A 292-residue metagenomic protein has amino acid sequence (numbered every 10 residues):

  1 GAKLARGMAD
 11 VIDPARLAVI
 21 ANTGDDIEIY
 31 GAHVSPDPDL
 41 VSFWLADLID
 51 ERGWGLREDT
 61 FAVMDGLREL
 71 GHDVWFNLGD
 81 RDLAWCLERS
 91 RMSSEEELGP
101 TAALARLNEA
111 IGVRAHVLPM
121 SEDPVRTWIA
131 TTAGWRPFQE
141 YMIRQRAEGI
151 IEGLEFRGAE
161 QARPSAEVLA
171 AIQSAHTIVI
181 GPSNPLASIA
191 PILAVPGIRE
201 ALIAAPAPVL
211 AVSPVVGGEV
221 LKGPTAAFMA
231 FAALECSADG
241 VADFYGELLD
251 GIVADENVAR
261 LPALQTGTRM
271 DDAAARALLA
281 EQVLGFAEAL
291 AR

Functional and structural regions predicted by a protein language model:
K3-R16: A short, Lys/Arg-enriched amphipathic alpha-helix followed by its capping loop at the start of a domain
D13-A15, A205-V209: A short helix->loop->beta-strand "cap" motif at the edges of active sites that frequently abuts
N22-F156: Electropositive, gly/pro-rich neighborhoods at or near active sites that engage anionic ligands
E152-I172: Active-site glycine-rich loop that binds ribose-phosphate moieties when present
A175-H176: An anion/phosphate-binding loop that grips the pyrophosphate of nucleotide cofactors and donors
P191-E200: Charged helix-capping and loop-helix junction motifs
V212-P224: Short connector loops at secondary-structure junctions
L221-R292: C-terminal functional extensions of proteins
